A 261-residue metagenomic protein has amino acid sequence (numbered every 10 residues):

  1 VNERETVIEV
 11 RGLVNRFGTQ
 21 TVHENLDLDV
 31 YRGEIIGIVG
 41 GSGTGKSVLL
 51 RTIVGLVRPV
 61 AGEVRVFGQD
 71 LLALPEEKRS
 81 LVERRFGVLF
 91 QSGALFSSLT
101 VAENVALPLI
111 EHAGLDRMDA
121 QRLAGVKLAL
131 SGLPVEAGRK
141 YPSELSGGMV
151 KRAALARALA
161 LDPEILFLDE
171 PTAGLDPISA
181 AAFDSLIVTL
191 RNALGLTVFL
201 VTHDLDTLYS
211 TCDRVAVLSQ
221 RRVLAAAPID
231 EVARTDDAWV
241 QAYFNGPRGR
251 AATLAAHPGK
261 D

Functional and structural regions predicted by a protein language model:
V39-G41: The feature captures the beta-strand-to-loop junction immediately N-terminal to the Walker
V54: Helix-to-loop junction immediately C-terminal to a conserved catalytic motif
D70, M118-E136: Conserved ABC ATPase "signature" region
Y141-L145, M149: Conserved ABC ATPase signature
D162: Conserved catalytic motifs of ABC-family nucleotide-binding domains
L166-D169: Catalytic Walker B motif of ABC-type/P-loop ATPase nucleotide-binding domains
